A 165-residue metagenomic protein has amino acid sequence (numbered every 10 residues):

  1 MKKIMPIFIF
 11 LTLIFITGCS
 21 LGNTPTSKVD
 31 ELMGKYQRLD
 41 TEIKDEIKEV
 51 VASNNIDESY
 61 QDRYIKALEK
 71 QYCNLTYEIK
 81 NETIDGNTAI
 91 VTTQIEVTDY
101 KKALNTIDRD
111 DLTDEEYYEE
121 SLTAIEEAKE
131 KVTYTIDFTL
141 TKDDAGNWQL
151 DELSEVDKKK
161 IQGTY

Functional and structural regions predicted by a protein language model:
M1-I4, F8: Positively charged n-region of N-terminal signal peptides that target proteins for export
L11-T12: Repetitive helical segments and hydrophobic/amphipathic motifs
F15-G18: C-terminal motif of bacterial Sec signal peptides marking the signal peptidase cleavage site
S20-N74, E78: Core segments of small alpha/beta cavity-forming domains
Y60-I125, Y165: Surface-exposed, charged secondary-structure patches
E126-Y165: Short beta-strand edge/turn micro-motifs at domain boundaries
